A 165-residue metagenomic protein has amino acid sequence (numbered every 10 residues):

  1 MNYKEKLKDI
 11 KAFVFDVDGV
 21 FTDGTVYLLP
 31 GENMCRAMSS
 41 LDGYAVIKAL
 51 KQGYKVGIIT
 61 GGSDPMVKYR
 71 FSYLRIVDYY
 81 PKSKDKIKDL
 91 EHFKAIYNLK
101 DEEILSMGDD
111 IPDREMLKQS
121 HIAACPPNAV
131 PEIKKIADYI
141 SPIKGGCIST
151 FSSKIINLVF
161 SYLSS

Functional and structural regions predicted by a protein language model:
M1-F15, I156, S164: Non-catalytic pre-domain segments flanking phosphatase-related domains
D9-K11, Y54, E102-E103: Short coil/turn segments at beta-strand junctions that form active-site/ligand-binding loops
D9-V26, L117, T150: Asp-based phosphoryl-transfer active-site loop
F13, V56, Y79, A123 (+1 more regions): Short, well-ordered beta-strand core segments
F21-L50, G61: A positional/architectural concept
E32-M38, Y73, I87-S165: Mg2+-dependent phosphoryl-transfer enzymes with acidic/Ser/Thr/Gly-rich catalytic loops
S39-A45, S63-K68, K82-F93, I111: N-terminal active-site wall of soluble small-molecule enzyme domains
V46-R70, P81, L117: Substrate-recognition element of Asp-dependent hydrolases with the DxDx(T/V) motif
